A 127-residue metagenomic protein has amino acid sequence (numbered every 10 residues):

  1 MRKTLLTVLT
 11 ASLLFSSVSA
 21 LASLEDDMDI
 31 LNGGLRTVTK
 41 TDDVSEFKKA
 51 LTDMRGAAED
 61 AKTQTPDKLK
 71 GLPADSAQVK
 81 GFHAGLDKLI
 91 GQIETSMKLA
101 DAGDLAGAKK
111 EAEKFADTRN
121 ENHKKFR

Functional and structural regions predicted by a protein language model:
M1-V8: Bacterial N-terminal signal peptides that target proteins for export
F15-S19: N-terminal signal peptide c-region/cleavage motif recognized by signal peptidases
A20-T52: Immediate post-signal-peptide N-terminus of mature secreted/exported proteins
L24, D43-A50, A74-Q78, D101-A108: Residue-level recognition of alpha-helical structural elements
I30, T37, K49, D53-D60 (+5 more regions): Charged, amphipathic alpha-helical oligomerization/scaffolding segments
L35-S45, T65-L72, S96-G103, F126: Secondary-structure edge/capping motif, primarily at the C-terminal ends of alpha-helices and the immediately following
A61-F82: Short, solvent-exposed, charged loop/turn and helix-capping segments that join or cap alpha-helices on peripheral
T95-R127: C-terminal amphipathic alpha-helix
